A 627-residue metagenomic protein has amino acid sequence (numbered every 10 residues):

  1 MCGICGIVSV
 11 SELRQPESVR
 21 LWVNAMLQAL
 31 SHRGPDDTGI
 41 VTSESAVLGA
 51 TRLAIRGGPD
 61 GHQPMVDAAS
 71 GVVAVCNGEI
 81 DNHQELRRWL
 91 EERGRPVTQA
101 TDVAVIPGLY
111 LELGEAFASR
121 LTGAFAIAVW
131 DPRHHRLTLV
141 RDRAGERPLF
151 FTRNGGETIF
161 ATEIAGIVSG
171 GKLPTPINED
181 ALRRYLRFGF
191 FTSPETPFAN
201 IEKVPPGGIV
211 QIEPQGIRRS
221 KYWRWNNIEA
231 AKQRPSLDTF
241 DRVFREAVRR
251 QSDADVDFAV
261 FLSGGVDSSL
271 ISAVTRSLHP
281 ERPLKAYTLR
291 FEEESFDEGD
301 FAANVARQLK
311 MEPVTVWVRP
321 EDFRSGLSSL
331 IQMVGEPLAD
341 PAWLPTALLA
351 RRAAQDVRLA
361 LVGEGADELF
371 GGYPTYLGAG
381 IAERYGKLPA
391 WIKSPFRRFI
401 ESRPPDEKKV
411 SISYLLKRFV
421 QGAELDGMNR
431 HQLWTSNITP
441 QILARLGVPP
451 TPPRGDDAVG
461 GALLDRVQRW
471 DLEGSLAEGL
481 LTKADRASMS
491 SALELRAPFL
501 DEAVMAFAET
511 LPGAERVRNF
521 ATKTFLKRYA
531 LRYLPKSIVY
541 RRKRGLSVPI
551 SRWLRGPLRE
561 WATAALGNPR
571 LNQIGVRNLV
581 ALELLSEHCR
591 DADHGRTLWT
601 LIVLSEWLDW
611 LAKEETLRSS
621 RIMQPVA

Functional and structural regions predicted by a protein language model:
M1-G335, T346, A350, L531-R532 (+4 more regions): Cysteine-centered catalytic environments shared across enzyme families
M1-I4, N24-Q28, S169, A199-P206 (+5 more regions): Adenosyl-5′-phosphate
D37, P148, S268, A366 (+2 more regions): Short hydrophobic/aromatic residue motifs in ordered secondary structure
W89, G170, L369-G372, F507: Residues that scaffold the ATP/ADP-binding catalytic core of kinase and kinase-like folds
R143, L348-D406, S475, L480 (+1 more regions): Active-site adenylate/phosphate-handling loop in enzymes that bind or generate adenylated species
T275-H279, L377, P512: Active-site catalytic pocket residues across diverse enzymes, especially alpha/beta-hydrolases
S328-Q332, A354, Y376-G378, W553-R555: Short low-complexity, flexible loop/linker segments enriched in glycine and/or proline with clustered acidic
P337-D340: Acceptor-substrate binding/catalytic loop of class I
